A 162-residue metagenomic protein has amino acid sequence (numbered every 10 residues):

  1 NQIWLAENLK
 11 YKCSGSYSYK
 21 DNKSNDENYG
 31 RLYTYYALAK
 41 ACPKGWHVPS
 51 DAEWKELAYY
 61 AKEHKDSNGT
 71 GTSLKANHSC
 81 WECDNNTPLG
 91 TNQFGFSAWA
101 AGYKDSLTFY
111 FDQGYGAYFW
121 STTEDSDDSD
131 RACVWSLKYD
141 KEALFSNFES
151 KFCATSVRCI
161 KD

Functional and structural regions predicted by a protein language model:
Q2-D162: Conserved positions within compact, well-structured domain cores
